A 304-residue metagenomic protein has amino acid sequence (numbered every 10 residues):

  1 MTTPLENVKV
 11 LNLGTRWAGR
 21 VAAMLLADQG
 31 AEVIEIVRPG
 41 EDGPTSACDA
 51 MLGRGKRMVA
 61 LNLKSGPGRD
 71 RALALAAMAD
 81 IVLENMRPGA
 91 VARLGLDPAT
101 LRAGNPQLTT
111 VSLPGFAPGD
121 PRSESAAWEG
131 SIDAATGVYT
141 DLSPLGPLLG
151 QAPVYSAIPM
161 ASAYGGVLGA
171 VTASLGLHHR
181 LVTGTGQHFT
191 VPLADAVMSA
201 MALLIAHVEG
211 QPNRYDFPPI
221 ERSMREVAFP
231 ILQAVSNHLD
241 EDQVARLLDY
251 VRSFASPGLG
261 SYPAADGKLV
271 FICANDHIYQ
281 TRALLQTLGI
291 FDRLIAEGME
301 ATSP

Functional and structural regions predicted by a protein language model:
M1-T185: N-terminal helix-loop segment corresponding to the beta1-alpha1 unit of nucleotide/adenylate-binding folds
C48-D49, G186-H188, G258-S261: Short, acidic/polar N-cap/turn motifs at the starts of alpha helices
G137-A157, Q211-A255: Glycine-/small-residue-rich "gating" segment that lines the acyl/pantetheine channel and substrate pocket
G146-P147, G166-Q187, A196-P212, L285-L294: Oxidoreductase and adenylate-handling cofactor-binding alpha/beta cores
S156-S174, P192-I205, P218, R222-P230 (+2 more regions): Mid-domain beta-loop-alpha active-site segment that forms a flexible, acidic cofactor/metal-binding surface
G186-A194, E297-S303: Beta-strand segments within the central parallel beta-sheet cores of soluble alpha/beta enzyme folds
H238-F254, G258-P304: Aromatic-enriched alpha-helical interface/lid elements that frame and gate functional surfaces
